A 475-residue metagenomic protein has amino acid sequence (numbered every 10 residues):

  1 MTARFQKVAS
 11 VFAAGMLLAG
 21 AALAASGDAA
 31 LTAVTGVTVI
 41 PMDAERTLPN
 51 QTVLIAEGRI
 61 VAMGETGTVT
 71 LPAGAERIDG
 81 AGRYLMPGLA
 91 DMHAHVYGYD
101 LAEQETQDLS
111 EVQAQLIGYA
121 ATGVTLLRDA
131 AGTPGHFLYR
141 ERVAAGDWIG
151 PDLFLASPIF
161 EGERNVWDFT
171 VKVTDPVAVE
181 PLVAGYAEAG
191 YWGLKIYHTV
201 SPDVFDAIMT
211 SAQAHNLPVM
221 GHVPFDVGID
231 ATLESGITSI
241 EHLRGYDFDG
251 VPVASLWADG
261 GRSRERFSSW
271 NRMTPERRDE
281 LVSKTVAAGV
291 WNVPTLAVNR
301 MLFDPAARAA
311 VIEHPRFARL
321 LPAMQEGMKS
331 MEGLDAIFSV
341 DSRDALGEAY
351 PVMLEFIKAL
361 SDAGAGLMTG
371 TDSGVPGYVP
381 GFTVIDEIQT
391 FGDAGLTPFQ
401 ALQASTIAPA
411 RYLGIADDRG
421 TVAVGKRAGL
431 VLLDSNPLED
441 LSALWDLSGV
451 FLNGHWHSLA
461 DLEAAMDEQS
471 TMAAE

Functional and structural regions predicted by a protein language model:
A9-A21: Bacterial N-terminal signal peptides
A22-G27: Boundary at the C-terminal end of the N-terminal hydrophobic targeting segment
D28, V39, A44-M86: Histidine-rich, glycine-flanked metal-binding segment
G36, R83, H93-Y97, H222 (+2 more regions): Histidine-centered divalent metal-coordination motifs
V39-T52, E65-T68, V379, T397-L402 (+1 more regions): Acidic, glycine-enriched loop/beta-strand segments at the rims of small-molecule binding/catalytic pockets
Y84-A145, E163-V166, V171, V177 (+3 more regions): Metal-associated gating/positioning segment near the N- to mid-region
Q115-P134, P151-P158, G185-T199, P218-M220 (+2 more regions): Divalent metal-dependent hydrolysis catalytic cores, especially in the metallo-beta-lactamase
L182-K195, V200, D249-A394, D467-S470: Active-site neighborhoods of metal-dependent hydrolases
